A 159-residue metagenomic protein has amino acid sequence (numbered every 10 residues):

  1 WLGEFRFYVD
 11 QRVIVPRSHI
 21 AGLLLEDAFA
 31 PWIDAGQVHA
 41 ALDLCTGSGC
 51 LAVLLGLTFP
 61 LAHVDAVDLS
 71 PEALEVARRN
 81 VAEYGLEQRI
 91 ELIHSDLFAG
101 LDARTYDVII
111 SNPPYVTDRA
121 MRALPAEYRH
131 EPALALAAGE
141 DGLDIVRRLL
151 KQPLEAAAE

Functional and structural regions predicted by a protein language model:
W1-P60, L69-V76: SAM-dependent Rossmann-like transferase core, predominantly class I methyltransferases with a strong bias toward
L61-H63, V67-E159: S-adenosylmethionine
